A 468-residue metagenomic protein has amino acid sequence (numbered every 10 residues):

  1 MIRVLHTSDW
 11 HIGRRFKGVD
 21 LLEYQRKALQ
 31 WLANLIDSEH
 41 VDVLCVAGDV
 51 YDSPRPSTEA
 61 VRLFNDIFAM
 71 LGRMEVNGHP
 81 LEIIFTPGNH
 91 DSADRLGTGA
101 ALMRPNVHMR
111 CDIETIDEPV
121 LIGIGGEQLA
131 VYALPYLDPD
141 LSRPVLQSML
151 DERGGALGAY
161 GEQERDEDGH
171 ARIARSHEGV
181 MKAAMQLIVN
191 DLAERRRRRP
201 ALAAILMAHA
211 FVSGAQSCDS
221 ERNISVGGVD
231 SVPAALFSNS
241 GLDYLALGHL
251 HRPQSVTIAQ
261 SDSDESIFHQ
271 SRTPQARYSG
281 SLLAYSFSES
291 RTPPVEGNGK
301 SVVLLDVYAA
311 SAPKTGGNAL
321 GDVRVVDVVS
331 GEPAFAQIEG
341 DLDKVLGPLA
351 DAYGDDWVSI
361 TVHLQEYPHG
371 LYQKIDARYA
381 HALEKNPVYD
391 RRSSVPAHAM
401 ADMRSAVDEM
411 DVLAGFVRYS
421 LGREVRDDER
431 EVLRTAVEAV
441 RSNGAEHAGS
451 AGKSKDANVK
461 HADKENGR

Functional and structural regions predicted by a protein language model:
M1-L5: Extreme N-terminal starter segment of soluble prokaryotic enzymes
D9, L29, D49, F64 (+7 more regions): Divalent metal-coordination and catalytic microenvironments
H11-R14, D52-R55, I84-G97, I116-D117 (+4 more regions): Active-site environment of divalent metal-dependent phosphoester hydrolases
K17-E23, S57-T58, Q147-M149, E221-I224: Short glycine-enriched, charge-decorated loop/helix-capping segments at active-site entrances that position
D20-I122, A234-L242, E265-S266: Core catalytic region of metal-dependent phosphoesterases/phosphodiesterases, especially metallo-beta-lactamase-like
S38, V43, E296-K300, D306-R468: Accessory, non-catalytic peripheral segments of nucleic-acid enzymes
R104-D230, S279: Conserved catalytic scaffold of divalent metal-dependent phosphoesterases
V212-G214, C218-D306: Conserved beta-sheet core of the metallophosphoesterase superfamily
